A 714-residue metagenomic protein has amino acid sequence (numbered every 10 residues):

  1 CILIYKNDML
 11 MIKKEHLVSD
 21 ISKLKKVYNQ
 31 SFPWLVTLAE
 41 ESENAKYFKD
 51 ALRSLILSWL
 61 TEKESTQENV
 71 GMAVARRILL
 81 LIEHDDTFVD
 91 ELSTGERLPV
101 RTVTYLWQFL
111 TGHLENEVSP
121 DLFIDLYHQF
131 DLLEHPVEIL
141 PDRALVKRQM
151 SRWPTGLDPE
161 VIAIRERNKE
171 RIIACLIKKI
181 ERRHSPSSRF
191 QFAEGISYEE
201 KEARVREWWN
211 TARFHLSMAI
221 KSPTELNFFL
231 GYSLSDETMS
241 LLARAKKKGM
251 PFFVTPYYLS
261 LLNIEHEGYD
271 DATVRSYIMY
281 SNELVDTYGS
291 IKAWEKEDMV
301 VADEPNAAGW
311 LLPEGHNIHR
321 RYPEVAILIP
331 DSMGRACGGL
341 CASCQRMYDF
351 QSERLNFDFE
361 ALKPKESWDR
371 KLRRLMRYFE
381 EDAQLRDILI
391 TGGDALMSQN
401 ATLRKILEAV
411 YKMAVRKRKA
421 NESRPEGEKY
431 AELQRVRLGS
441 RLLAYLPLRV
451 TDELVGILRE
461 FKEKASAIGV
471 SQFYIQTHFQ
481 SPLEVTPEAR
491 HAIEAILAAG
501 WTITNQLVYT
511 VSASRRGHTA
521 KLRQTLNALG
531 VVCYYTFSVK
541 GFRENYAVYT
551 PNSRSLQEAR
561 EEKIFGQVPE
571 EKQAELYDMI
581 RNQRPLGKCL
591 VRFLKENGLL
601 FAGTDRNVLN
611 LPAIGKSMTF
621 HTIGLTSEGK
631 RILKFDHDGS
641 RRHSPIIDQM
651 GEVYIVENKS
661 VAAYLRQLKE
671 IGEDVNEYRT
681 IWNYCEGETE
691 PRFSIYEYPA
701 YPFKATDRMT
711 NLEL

Functional and structural regions predicted by a protein language model:
I4-R321: Flexible, acidic/Gly-rich N-terminal and inter-domain linker regions that tether and position cofactor-handling modules
E15-E40, I56-L60, E64, E91 (+3 more regions): Radical SAM enzyme [4Fe-4S]-AdoMet core and its adjacent flexible, acidic and glycine-rich loops/tails across
V254, A559-L714: C-terminal accessory regions of radical SAM enzymes
V254, W310-D349: N-terminal pre-triad scaffold of radical SAM enzymes
R320, D331-R335, D349-E360, G439-S440 (+3 more regions): Catalytic or ion-translocation cores adjacent to nucleophile or general acid/base/metal-coordination motifs in diverse
Y322-A326, L340, D382-T391, Q434-G439: Glycine-rich, often proline-containing surface loops adjacent to acidic residues and nearby aromatics that form
A336, M347-I388, A401, K405-E408 (+1 more regions): Conserved alpha-helical substructure of the radical SAM core
R373-E380, L396-V568: Conserved AdoMet/S-adenosylmethionine-binding subsite of the radical SAM
